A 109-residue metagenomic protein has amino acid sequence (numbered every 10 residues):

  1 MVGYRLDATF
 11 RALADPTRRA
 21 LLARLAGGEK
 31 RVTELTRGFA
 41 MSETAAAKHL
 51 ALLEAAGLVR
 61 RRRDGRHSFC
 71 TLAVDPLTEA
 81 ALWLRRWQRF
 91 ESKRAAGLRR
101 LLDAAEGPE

Functional and structural regions predicted by a protein language model:
M1-R5, A23, T78-E109: Amphipathic alpha-helical dimerization/coiled-coil segments that flank or bridge DNA-binding/regulatory modules
V2-T44, H67-L82: N-terminal helix-turn-helix DNA-binding core of bacterial DNA-binding proteins
L50-A51: Short, hydrophobic-biased segments on the C-terminal half of alpha helices that form "recognition helices"
E54-G65, F69-T71: Beta-hairpin "wing" of winged helix-turn-helix
